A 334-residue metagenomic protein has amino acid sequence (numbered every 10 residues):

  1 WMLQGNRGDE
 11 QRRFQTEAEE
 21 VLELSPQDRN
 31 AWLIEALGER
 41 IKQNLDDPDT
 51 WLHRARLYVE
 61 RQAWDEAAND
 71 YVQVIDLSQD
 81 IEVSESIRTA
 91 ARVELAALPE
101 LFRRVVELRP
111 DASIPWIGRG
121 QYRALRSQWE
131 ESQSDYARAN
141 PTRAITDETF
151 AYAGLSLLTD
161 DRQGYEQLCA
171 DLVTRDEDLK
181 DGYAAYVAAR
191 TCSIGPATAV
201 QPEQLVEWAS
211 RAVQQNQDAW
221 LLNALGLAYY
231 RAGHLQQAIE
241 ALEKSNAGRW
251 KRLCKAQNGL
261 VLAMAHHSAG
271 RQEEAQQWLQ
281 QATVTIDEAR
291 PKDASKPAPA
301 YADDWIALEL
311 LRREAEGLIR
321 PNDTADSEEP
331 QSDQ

Functional and structural regions predicted by a protein language model:
W1-N6, A68-D80, N140-A144, L157-R175 (+1 more regions): TPR/TPR-like (Sel1-like) alpha-helical repeat modules
F14-E17, V21, H53, I87 (+10 more regions): "A position-specific structural signal for the A-helix of alpha-solenoid helical repeats
E19-L22, Y58, R92, R123 (+6 more regions): Residue at a conserved register position within TPR or TPR-like alpha-solenoid repeats
Q27-N30, W64, W129, R162 (+3 more regions): TPR-repeat structural position
L45, Q79, P110, R143-A144 (+3 more regions): Short coil turns that delineate tetratricopeptide repeat
T50, V83-S84, P115, E148-T149 (+3 more regions): TPR alpha-solenoid repeat register
